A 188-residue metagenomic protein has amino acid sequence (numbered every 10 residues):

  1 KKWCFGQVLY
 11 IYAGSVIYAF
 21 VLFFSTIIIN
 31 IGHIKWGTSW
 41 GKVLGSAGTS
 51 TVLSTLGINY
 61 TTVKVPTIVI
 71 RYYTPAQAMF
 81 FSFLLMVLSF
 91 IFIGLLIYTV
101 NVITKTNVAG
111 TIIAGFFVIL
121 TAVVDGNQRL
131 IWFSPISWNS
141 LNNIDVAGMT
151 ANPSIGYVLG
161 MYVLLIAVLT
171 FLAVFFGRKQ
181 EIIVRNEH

Functional and structural regions predicted by a protein language model:
K1, K105-N107: Short loop-to-helix capping motifs
F5-G94, Y98, N139-V163: Secretory targeting signals
I11, G115-I119, I166: Residue-level recognition of pore/gate-forming positions within transmembrane alpha-helices of multi-pass
V16-S25, G110-D125: Hydrophobic alpha-helical transmembrane segments of multi-pass membrane transport/permease proteins
F23, I27-S39, T106, G126 (+2 more regions): Transmembrane helix-loop junctions in multipass membrane proteins, especially transporters and channels
T99-I103, L164-H188: Junction motif at the cytosolic side of a transmembrane helix
N107-T121, F133-W138, H188: Central hydrophobic cores of alpha-helical transmembrane segments in multi-pass integral membrane proteins
A122-L130, V146-A151: Juxtamembrane membrane-interface segments at transmembrane alpha-helix termini
